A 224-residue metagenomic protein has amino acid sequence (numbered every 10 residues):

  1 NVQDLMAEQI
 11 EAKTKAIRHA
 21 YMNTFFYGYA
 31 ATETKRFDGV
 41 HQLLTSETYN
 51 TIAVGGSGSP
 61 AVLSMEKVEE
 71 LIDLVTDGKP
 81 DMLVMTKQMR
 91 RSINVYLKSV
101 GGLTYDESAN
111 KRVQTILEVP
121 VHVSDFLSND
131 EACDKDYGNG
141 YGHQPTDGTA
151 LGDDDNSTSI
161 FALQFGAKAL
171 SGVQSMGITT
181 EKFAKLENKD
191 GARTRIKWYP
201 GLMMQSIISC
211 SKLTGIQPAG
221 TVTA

Functional and structural regions predicted by a protein language model:
D4, T34-D73, D77-G78, R90-A224: Sequence/fold signature of self-assembling virion shell proteins
M6-Q9, I17: Stable alpha-helical elements in mature extracytoplasmic
E11, K15, E66-E69: Solvent-exposed, polar/charged alpha-helical surfaces in well-ordered, non-transmembrane soluble domains, broadly
K13-A20, T24: Contiguous, amphipathic alpha-helical segments that mediate oligomerization or scaffolding in large protein assemblies
M22-D38: Short, glycine/acidic-rich hinge or "gate" loops at secondary-structure transitions that mediate conformational
D81-M82: Beta-sheet entry/capping signal
